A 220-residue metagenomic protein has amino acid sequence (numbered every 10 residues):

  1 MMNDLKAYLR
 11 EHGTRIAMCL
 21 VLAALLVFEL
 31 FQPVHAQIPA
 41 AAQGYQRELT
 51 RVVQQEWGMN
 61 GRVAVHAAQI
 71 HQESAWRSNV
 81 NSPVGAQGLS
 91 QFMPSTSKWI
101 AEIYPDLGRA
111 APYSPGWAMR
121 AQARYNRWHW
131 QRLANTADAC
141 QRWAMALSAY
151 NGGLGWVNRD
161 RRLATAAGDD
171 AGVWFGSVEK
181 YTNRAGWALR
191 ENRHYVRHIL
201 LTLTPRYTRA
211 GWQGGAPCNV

Functional and structural regions predicted by a protein language model:
N3-L20, A24-G44, S95-R124, W128-V220: Non-catalytic cell-wall polysaccharide-engagement segments
Q32, R51, E73: Short, histidine-centered active-site or binding-site loop motifs used for metal coordination, general acid-base
Y45-W57, V80-N81: Peri-catalytic and regulatory segments of divalent metal-dependent proteins
V53-V63, N135: Short, charged helix-capping/linker segments at alpha-helix termini
G61-V65, H71, V84-Q87, W143: Extracytoplasmic
H71-T96, G153, I199: Cell-wall polysaccharide-cleaving catalytic domain and substrate-binding groove, primarily in peptidoglycan/chitin
